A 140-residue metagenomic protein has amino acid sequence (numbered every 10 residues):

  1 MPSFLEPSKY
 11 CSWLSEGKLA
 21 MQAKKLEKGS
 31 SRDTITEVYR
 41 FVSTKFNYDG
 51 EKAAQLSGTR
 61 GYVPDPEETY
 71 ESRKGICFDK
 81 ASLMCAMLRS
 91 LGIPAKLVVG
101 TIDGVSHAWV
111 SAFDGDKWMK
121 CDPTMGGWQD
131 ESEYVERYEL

Functional and structural regions predicted by a protein language model:
M1-F4: Beta-strand-enriched, solvent-exposed domains that form extended recognition/catalytic surfaces
S8-G75, L83-C85, F113: Secondary-structure boundary elements
D79-L140: Hydrophobic/aromatic-rich core segments of domains that either
